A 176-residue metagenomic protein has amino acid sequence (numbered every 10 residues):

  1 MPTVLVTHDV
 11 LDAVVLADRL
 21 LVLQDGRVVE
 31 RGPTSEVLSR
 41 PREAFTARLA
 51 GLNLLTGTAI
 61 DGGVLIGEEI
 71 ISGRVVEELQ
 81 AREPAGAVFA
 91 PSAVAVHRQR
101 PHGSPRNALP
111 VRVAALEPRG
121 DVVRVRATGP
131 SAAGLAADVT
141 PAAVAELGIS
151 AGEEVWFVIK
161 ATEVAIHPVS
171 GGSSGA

Functional and structural regions predicted by a protein language model:
M1-S72, P91-A93: Internal alpha/beta loop-helix hairpins
A50-L54, A108, G120-V122: Short beta-strand-initiation
N53, I60-D61, E83, V123 (+1 more regions): Residue-level marker for the onset of beta-strands and adjacent loop->beta junctions in well-ordered domains
G57-A59, V113-L116, A127: A structural signal for short hydrophobic beta-strand segments in well-ordered beta-sheet cores
I60-L65, R126-L135: Short, basic/aromatic beta-hairpin or loop at an interaction surface
V64, L116-V122: Short, conserved beta-turn/loop elements at beta-strand boundaries and strand-helix junctions
E69-E117, A133-G134, D138-A176: Glycine/charge-rich catalytic "coupling/switch" loops of P-loop NTPases
